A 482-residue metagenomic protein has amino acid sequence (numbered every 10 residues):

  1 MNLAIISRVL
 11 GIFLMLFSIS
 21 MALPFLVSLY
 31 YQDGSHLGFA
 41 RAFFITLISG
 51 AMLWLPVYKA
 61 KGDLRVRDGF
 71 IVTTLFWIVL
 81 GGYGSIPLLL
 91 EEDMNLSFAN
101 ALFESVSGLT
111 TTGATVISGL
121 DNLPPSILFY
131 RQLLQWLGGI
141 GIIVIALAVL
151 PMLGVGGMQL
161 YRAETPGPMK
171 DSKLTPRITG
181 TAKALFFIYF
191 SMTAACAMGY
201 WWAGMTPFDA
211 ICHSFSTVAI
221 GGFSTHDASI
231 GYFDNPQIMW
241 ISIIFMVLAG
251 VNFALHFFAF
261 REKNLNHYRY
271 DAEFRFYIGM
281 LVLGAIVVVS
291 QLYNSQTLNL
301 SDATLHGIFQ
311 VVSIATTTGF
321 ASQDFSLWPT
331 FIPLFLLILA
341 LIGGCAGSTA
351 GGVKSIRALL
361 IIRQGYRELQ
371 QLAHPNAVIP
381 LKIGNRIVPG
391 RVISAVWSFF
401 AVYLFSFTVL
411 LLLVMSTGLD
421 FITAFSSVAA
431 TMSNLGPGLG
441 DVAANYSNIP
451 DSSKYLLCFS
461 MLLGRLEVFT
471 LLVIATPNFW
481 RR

Functional and structural regions predicted by a protein language model:
M1-R482: Membrane-proximal intracellular helices of multi-pass ion channels
